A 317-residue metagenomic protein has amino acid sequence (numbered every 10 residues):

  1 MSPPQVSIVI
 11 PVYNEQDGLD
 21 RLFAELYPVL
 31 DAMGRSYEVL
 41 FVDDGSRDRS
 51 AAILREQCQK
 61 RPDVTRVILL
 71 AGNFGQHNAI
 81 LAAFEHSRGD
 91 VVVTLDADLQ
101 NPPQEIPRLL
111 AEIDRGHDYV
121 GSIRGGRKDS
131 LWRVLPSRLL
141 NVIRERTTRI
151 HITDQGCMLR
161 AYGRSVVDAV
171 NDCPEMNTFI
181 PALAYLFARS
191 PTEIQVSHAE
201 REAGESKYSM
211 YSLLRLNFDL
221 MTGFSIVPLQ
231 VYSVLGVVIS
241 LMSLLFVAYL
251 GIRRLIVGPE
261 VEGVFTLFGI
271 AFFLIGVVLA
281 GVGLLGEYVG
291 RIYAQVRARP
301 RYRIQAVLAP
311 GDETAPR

Functional and structural regions predicted by a protein language model:
M1-L131, I143: Structured catalytic core of nucleotide-sugar glycosyltransferases
M1-P3, V142, F179-R317: Hydrophobic helical membrane-anchoring modules
P11, L70-G72, R160, S233 (+2 more regions): Short conserved micro-motifs on helix faces and helix-strand junctions that flank and scaffold key functional residues
Y13-Q16, R61-P62, P174, A188 (+1 more regions): Residues at alpha-helix boundaries and short interhelical turns
D31, Q59, D168-D172, G223-I226: Amphipathic alpha-helical interaction elements
I68-G72, Q76-H86, Q100-L186, A199-F218: Acceptor/aglycone-binding surface of glycosyltransferases and processive sugar-polymer synthases
